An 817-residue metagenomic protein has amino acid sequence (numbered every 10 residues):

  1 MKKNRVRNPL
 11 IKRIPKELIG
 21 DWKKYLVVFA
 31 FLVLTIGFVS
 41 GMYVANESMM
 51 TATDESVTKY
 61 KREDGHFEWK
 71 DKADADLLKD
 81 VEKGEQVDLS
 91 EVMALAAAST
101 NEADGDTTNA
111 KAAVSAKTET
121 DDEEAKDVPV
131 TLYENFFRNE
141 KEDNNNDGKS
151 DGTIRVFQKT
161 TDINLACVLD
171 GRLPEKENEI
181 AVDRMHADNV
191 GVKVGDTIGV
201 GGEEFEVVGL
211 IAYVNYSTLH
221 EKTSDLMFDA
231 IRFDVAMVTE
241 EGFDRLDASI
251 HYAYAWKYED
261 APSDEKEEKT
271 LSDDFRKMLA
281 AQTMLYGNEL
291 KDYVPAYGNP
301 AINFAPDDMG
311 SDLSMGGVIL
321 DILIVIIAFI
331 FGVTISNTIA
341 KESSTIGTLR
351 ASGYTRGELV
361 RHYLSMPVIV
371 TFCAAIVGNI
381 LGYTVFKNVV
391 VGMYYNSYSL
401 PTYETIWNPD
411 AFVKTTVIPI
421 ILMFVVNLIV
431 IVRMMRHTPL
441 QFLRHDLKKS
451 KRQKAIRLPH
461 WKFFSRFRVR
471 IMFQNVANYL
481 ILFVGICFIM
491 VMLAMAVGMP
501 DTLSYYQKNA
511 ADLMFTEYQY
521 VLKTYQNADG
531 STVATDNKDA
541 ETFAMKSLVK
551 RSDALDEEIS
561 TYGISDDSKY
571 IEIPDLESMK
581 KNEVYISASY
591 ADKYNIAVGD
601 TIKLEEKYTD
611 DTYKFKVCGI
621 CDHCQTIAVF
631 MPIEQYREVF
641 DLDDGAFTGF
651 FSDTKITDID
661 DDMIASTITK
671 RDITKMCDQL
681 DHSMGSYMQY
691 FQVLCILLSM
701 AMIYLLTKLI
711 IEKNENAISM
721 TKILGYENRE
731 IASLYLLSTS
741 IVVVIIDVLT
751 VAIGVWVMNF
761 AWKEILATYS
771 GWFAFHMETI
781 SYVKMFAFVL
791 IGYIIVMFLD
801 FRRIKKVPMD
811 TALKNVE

Functional and structural regions predicted by a protein language model:
M1-G37, L364, V368, S450-F488 (+5 more regions): N-terminal Sec/SRP start-transfer signal
K2-A328, N337, V391, N396 (+2 more regions): Membrane transport/envelope proteins' first extracytoplasmic loop
L18, T348-G357, K722-E730: Short helix-to-coil transition segments within interhelical loops that connect adjacent transmembrane helices
G20-M49, D307-G347, S365-G382, V413 (+6 more regions): Hydrophobic alpha-helical transmembrane segments of multi-pass inner-membrane transport and secretion
F67, F463-K593, A597-D600, L604-E606: Juxtamembrane segments of multi-pass membrane proteins
K193, T355-R356, T438, A597 (+2 more regions): Short coil/turn motifs that cap or connect alpha-helices
G298-A301, P306-S311, T345-K449, I795: Hydrophobic alpha-helical segments
I376-K414, I745-T811: Short helix-loop junctions at transmembrane helix boundaries
